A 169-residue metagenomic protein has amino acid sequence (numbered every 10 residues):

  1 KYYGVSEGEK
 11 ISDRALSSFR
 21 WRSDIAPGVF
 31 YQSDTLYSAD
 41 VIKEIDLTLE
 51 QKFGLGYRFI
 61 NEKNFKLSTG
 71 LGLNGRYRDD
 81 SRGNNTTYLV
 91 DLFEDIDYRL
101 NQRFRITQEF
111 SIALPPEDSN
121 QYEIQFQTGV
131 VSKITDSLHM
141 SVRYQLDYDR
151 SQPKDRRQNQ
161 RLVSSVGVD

Functional and structural regions predicted by a protein language model:
K1-Y2, S33-Y37, F53, T69-G75 (+3 more regions): Transmembrane beta-barrel strands of outer-membrane/channel proteins
V5-K10, D40-D46, R58-E62, D79-N85 (+2 more regions): Outer-membrane beta-barrel domain signature
I11-A15, I45-Q51, F65, N84-V90 (+2 more regions): Residues that define the transmembrane beta-barrel architecture of outer-membrane proteins
S17-F19, F53, L92-E94, T128 (+1 more regions): Membrane-embedded beta-strands of outer-membrane beta-barrel proteins, especially the hydrophobic/small aromatic
S23, Y57-F59, G75, Y98 (+2 more regions): Residue-level signature of outer-membrane beta-barrel architecture
G28-S33, K63-L67, L100-I106, S132-V142: Repeated loop/turn-to-beta-strand initiation elements of outer-membrane beta-barrel proteins
K52, R58, N64-L114: Detector for outer-membrane/organellar transmembrane beta-barrel domains, recognizing the amphipathic beta-strand
V130-K133, Q158-D169: Outer-membrane beta-barrel "beta-signal"
